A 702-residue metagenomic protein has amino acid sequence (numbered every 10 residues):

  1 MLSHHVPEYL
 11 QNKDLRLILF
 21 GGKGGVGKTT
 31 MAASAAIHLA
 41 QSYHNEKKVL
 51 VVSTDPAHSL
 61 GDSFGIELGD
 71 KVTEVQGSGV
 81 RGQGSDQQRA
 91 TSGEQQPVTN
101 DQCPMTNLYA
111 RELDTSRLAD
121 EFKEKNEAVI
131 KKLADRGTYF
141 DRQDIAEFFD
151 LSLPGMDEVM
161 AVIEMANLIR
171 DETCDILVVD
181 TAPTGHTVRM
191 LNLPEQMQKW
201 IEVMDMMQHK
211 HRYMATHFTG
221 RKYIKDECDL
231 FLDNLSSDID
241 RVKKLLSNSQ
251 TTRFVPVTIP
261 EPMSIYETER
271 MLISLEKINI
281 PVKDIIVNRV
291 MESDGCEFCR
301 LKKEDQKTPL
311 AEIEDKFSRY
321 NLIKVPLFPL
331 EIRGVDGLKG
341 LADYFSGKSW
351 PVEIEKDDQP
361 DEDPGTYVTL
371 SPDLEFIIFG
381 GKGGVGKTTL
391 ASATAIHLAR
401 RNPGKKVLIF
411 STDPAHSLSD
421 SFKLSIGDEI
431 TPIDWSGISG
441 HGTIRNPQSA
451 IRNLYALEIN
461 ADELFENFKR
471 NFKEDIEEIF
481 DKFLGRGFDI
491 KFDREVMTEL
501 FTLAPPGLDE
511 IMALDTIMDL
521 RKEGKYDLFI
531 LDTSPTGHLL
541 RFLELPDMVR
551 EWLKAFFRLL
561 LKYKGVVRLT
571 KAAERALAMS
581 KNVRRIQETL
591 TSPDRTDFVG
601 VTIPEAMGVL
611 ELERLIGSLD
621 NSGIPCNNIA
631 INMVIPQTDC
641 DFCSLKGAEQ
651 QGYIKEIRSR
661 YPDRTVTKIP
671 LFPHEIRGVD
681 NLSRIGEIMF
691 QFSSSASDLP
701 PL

Functional and structural regions predicted by a protein language model:
M1-I18, K23-V26, M31-L50, T54-V80 (+9 more regions): Nucleotide-state-sensitive switch-loop elements of NTP-binding domains
M1-N12, E67, E74-Q76, I239-L374 (+5 more regions): C-terminal lobe/tail of nucleotide-utilizing enzymes
F20, V52, V179, P256 (+5 more regions): Redox-cofactor binding/interface segments in oxidoreductases and associated redox assembly factors
G22-G27, L39, S264, L275 (+5 more regions): Conserved catalytic-core segments centered on acid/base and nucleophilic motifs
K23, A182, I259-P260, L301 (+3 more regions): Structured loop/turn residues at secondary-structure junctions
G24, T54-A57, T115, I259 (+7 more regions): Short, ordered loop/turn segments at secondary-structure junctions
V26-K28, A57-G61, G185-T187, P262-Y266 (+9 more regions): Flexible loop/turn segments at secondary-structure boundaries
I169, Q250, G380-G383, R521 (+1 more regions): Structural motif corresponding to the C-terminal cap of alpha-helices
